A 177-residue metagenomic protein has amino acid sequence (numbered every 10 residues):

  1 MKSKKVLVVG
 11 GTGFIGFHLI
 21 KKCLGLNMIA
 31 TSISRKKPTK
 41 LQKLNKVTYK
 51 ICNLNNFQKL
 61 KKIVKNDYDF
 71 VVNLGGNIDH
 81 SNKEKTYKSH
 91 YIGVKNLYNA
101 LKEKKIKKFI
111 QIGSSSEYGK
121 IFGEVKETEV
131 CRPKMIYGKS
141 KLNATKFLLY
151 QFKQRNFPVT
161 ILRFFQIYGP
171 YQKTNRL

Functional and structural regions predicted by a protein language model:
K5-L26: N-terminal Rossmann NAD(P)H-binding glycine-rich loop of SDR-like oxidoreductase domains
S32-P38, L54: N-terminal Rossmann-fold cofactor-binding loop
L44-N56: Rossmann-fold cofactor-recognition segment
L54-S89: NAD(P)H-binding glycine-rich loop region in Rossmannoid oxidoreductase-like domains and their noncatalytic homologs
N55, K85-N96, C131, K139-S140: Glycine-rich NAD(P)-binding loop of the Rossmann-fold in SDR/ketoreductase-type enzymes
K95-I136: Conserved Rossmann-fold NAD(P)-dependent oxidoreductase catalytic core, especially the SDR/UDP-sugar
Y118, M135-I136, T160-L177: Flexible, glycine-rich beta-alpha linker
R132-T160: Active-site Tyr-X1-5-Lys
